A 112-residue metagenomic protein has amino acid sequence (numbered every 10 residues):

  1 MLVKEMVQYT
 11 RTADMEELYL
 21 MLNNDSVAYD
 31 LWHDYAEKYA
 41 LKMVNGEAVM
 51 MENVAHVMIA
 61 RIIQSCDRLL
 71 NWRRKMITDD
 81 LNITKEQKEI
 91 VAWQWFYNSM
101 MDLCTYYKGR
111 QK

Functional and structural regions predicted by a protein language model:
M1-K112: Acidic interaction surfaces
